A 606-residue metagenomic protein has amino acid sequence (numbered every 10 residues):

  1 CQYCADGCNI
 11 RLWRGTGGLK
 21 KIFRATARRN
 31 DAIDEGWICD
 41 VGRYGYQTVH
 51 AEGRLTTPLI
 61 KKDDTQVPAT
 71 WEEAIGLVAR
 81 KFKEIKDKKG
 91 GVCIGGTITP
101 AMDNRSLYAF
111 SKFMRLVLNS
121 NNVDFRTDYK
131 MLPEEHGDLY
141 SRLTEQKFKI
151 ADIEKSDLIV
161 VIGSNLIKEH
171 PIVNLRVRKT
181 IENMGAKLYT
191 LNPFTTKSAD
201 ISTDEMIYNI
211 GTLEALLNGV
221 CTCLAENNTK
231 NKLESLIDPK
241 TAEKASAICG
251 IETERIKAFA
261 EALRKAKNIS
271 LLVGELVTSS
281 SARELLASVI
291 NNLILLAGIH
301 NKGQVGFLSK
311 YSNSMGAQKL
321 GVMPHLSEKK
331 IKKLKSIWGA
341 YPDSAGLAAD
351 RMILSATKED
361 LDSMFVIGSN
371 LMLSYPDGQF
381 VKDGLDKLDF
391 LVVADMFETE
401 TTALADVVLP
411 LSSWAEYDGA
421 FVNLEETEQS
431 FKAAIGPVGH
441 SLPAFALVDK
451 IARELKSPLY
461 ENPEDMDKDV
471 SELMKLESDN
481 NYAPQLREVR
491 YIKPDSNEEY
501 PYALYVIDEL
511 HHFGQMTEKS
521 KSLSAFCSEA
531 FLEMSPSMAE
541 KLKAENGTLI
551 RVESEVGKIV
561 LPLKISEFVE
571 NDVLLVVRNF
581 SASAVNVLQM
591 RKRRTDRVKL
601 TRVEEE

Functional and structural regions predicted by a protein language model:
C1-Y417, I451-L459, L504, C527-E529 (+3 more regions): Catalytic alpha/large subunits of respiratory electron-transfer oxidoreductases, centered on bis-MGD molybdoenzymes
T57, L263-A266, Y417, N423-Q429 (+1 more regions): Compositionally biased, low-complexity linear motifs
I150, E416-P437, A452: Glycine/threonine-rich phosphate-binding loop and adjacent beta-strand/alpha-helix elements that clamp
D200, F421, S471: Short Asp/Glu-rich motifs
A215, S288, L442-A446, E499: Generic recognition of short, well-ordered alpha-helical interface segments
T253, K432-N480, T517-L532, S537-E606: Long, contiguous, secondary-structure-rich segments that constitute the structural scaffold of globular domains
A287-I290, Y311, M315-K319, P463-C527: Long, low-complexity segments enriched in small/aliphatic residues
